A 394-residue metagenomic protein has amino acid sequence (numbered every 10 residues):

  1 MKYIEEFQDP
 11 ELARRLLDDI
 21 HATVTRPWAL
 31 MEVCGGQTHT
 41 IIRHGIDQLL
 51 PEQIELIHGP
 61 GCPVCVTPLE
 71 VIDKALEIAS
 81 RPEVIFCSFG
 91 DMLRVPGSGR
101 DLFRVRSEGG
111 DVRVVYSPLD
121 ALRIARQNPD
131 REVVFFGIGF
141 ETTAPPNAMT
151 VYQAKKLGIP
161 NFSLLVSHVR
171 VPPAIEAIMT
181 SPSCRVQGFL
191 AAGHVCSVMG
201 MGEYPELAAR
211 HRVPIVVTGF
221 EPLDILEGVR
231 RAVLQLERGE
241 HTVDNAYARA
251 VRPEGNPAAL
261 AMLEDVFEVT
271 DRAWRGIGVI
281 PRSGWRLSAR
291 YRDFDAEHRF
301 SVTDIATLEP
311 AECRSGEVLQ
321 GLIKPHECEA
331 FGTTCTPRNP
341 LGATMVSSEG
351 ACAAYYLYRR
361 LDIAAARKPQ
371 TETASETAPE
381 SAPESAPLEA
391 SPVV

Functional and structural regions predicted by a protein language model:
M1-D130, A144, A148, K156-L157 (+5 more regions): Metallocofactor- and cofactor-centric catalytic cores in central/energy metabolism, strongly enriched
E6, C65, F140, L164-L165 (+5 more regions): Hydrophobic alpha-helical scaffolding
P27-L30, N161-F162, R238-A248, W274-R275 (+2 more regions): Flexible, glycine/charged-enriched surface loops at secondary-structure junctions
Q127-R131, Q153-P160, S181-C184, V213 (+1 more regions): Secondary-structure boundary elements
F136, F140-E203: Phosphate/pyrophosphate-binding betaalpha-module
L165, C184-V251: A conserved active-site cap/scaffold subdomain adjacent to cofactor or substrate pockets
E227-E317: Internal helical hairpin/lid segments
A365-S391: Intrinsically disordered, low-complexity terminal tails and inter-domain linkers enriched for S/T/G/P/D/E
